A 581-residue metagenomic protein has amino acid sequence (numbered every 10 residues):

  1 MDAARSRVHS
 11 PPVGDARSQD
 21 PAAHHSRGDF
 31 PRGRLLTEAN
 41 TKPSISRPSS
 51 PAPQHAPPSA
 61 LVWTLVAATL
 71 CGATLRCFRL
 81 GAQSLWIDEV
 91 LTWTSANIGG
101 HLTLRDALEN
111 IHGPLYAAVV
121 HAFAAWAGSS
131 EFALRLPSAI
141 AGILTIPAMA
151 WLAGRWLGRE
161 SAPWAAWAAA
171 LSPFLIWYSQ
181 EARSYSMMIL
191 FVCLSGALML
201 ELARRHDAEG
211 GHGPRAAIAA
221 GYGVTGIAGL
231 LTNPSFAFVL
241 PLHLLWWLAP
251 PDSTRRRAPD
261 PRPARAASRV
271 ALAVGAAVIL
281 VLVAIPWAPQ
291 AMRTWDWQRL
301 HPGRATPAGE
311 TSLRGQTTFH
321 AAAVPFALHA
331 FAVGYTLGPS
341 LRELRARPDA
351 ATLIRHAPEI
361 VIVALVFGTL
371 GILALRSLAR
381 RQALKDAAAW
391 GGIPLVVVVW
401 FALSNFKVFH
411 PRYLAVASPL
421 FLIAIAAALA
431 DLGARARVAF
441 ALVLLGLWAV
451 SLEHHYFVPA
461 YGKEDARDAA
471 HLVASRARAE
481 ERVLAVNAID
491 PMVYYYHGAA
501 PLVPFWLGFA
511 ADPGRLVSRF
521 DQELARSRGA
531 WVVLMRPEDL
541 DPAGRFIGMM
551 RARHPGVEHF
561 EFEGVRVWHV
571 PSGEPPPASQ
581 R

Functional and structural regions predicted by a protein language model:
M1-T37: C-terminal terminal-structure detector
P31-P57, H212, S253-R262, E574-R581: Short, intrinsically disordered terminal tails adjacent to the first/last structured region
E38, L61-D207, P214-E574: Membrane-proximal helix-loop-helix interfaces that form the catalytic/acceptor-binding platform of multi-pass membrane
